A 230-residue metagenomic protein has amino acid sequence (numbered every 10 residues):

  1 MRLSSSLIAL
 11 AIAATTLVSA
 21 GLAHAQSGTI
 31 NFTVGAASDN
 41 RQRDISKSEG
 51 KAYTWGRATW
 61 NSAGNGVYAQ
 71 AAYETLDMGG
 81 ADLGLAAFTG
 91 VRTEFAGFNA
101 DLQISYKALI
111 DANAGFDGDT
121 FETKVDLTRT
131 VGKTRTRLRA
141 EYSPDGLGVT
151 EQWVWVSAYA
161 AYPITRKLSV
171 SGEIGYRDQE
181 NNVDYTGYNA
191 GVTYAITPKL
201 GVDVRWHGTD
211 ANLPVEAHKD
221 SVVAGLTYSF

Functional and structural regions predicted by a protein language model:
A23-D77: Short glycine/proline- and aromatic-enriched beta-strand/turn motifs that initiate or cap beta-hairpins
G28, G50-T54, A81-L85, F98 (+4 more regions): Residues that define the transmembrane beta-barrel architecture of outer-membrane proteins
I30-F32, G64-A69, A96-L102, G132-L138 (+2 more regions): Repeated loop/turn-to-beta-strand initiation elements of outer-membrane beta-barrel proteins
F32-A36, A58, A69-A71, T89 (+7 more regions): Membrane-embedded beta-strand positions of outer-membrane beta-barrel proteins
G35-D39, A72-L76, R92, S105-L109 (+4 more regions): Outer-membrane beta-barrel pore domains and translocons
W60-S62, V91-T93, Y106, L127-R129 (+4 more regions): Residue-level signature of outer-membrane beta-barrel architecture
F116-Q179: Detector for outer-membrane/organellar transmembrane beta-barrel domains, recognizing the amphipathic beta-strand
A190-G201, E216-F230: Outer-membrane beta-barrel "beta-signal"
